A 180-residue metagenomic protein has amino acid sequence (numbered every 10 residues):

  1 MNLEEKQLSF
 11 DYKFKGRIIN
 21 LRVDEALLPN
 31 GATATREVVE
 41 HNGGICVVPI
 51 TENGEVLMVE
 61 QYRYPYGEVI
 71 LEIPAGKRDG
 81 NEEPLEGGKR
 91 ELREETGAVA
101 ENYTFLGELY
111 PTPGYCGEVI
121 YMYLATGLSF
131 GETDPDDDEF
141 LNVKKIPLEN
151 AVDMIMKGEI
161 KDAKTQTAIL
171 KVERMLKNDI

Functional and structural regions predicted by a protein language model:
N2, C46-R90: Conserved Nudix-box catalytic region and its N-terminal flanking loop in Nudix hydrolases and closely related
N2-E5, V69, G80, P113 (+1 more regions): Nudix hydrolase/Nudix homology domain
S9-C46, E52: Acidic, metal-coordinating catalytic segment for phosphate/diphosphate chemistry, firing primarily on the Nudix
N20-D24, V119-Y121, N142: Short beta-strand micro-motifs in enzyme catalytic cores
V23-L27, P49, L124-T126, K145-P147: Short, well-ordered beta-strand micro-motif
A26-N30, L109-G131: Active-site-adjacent beta-strand/loop module that shapes the phosphate/pyrophosphate-binding cleft
V99-L106: A short coil-to-beta-strand element that immediately follows conserved catalytic motifs
